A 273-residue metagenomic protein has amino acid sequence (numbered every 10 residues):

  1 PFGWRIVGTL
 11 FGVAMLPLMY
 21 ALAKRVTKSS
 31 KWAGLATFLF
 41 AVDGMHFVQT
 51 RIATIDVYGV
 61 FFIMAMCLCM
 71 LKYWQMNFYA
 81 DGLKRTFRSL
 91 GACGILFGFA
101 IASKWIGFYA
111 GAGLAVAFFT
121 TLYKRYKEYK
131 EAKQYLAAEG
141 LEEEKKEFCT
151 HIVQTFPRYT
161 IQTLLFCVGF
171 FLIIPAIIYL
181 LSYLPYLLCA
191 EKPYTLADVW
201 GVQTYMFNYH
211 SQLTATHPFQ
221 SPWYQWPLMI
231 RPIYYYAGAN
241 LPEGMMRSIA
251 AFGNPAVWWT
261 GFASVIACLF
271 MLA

Functional and structural regions predicted by a protein language model:
W4, G8, M45-Y58, I106: Short acidic/glycine- and proline-prone juxtamembrane loop motifs at membrane-interface regions of multi-pass membrane
I6-T27, A65-C69, A267-L272: Transmembrane-helix motifs of polytopic, lipid-linked glycan transferases
G12-M15, F40, I55-C67, F108: Hydrophobic core segments of transmembrane alpha-helices in multi-pass, intramembrane catalytic enzymes
K24-T27, M66-L90, F119-Y129: Membrane-interface transmembrane helices that cradle and orient dolichyl/undecaprenyl
A36-A41, V48, L68, F97 (+1 more regions): Short helix- or helix-capping micro-motifs that position conserved polar/aromatic residues at function-defining sites
R88, E131-Y135, E147-I173: Membrane-interfacial entry segments at the cytosolic side of transmembrane helices
E128, F156-Y159, F166, P175-M229: Aromatic-rich transmembrane-lumenal/periplasmic boundary elements in polytopic membrane proteins
A239-A273: Hydrophobic, aromatic-rich transmembrane alpha-helices and their immediate juxtamembrane boundary segments
